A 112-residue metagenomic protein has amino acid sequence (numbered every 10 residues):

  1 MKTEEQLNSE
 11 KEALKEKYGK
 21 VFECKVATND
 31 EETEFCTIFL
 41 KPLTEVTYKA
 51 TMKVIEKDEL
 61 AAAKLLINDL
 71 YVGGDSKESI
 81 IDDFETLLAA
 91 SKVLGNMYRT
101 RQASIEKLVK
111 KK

Functional and structural regions predicted by a protein language model:
M1-V46, K111-K112: Short, charged/polar N-terminal "headpieces" of proteins
E32-K112: Short, surface-exposed, charged amphipathic helix/loop patches that serve as local interaction elements
